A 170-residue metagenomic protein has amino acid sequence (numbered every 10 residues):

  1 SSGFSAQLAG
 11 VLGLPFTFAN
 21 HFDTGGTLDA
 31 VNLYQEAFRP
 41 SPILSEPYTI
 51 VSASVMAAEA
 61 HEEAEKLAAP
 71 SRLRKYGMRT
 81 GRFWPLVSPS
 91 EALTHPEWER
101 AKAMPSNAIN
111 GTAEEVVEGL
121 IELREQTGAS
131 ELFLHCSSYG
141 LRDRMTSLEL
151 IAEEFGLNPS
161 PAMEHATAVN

Functional and structural regions predicted by a protein language model:
S2-G25, A30-V31, Q35, L44: A conserved active-site cap/scaffold subdomain adjacent to cofactor or substrate pockets
G10-V11, E125, E153: Solvent-exposed polar/charged
L14-A19, P47-S54, L132-L134: Hydrophobic faces of well-ordered beta-strands that scaffold small-molecule active sites in alpha/beta enzyme cores
H21-F22, H135-D143: Glycine-rich, proline-tolerant flexible connector loops at the mouths of alpha/beta enzymes
G25-A129, L157-N170: An alpha-helical appendage that flanks or caps ligand/catalytic pockets
A60-H61, R142-L150: Short glycine/threonine-rich loop-to-helix capping motif typified by GTGT followed within a few residues by an Asp-Pro
T127-S137: Short helix/strand-capping connector loops at secondary-structure junctions
